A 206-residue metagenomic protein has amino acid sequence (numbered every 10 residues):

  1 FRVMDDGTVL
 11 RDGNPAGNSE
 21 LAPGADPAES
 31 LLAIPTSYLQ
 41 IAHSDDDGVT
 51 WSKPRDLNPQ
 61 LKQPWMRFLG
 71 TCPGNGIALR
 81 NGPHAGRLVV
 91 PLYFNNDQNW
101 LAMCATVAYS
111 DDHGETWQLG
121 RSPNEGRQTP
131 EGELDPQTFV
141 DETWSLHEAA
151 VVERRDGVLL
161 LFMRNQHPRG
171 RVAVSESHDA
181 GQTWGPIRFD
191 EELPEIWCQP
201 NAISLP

Functional and structural regions predicted by a protein language model:
F1-P206: Asp-box/BNR beta-propeller blade signature and adjacent active/binding-site loops in extracellular glycan-interacting
